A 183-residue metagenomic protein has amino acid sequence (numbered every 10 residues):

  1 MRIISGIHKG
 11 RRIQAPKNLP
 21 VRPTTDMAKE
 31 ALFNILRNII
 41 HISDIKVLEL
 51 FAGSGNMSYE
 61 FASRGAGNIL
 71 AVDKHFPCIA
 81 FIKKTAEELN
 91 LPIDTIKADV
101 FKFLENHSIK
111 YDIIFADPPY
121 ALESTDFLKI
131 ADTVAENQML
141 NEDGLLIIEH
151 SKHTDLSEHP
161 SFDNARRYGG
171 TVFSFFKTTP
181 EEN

Functional and structural regions predicted by a protein language model:
M1-N183: Class I S-adenosyl-L-methionine-dependent methyltransferase catalytic core
